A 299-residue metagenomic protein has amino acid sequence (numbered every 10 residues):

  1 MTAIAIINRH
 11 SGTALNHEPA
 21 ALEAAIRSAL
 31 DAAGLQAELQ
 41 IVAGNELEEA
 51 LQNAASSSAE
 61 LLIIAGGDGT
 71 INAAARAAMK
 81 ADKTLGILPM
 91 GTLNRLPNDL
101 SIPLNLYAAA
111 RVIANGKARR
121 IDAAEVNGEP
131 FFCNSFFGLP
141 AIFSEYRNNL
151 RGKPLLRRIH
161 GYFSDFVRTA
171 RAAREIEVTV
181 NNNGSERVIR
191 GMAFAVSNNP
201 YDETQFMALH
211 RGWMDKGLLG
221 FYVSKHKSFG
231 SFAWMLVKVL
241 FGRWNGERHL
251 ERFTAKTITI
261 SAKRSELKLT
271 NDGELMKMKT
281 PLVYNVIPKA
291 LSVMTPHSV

Functional and structural regions predicted by a protein language model:
M1-L61, N72, R76: ATP/NTP phosphate-donor binding region
I6-N8, L88, S197, S224: Short hydrophobic segments within beta-strands
A24-R27, A33, I41-V42, K80-T84 (+1 more regions): Catalytic core of DAGKc-family lipid kinases
I64-G69: N-terminal glycine-rich "phosphate-gripper" loop used for MgATP/nucleotide binding and carboxylate activation
F136, A195-H210: Glycine-rich phosphate/pyrophosphate-binding beta-alpha loops
R151-H160, Q205, H210-G230: Gly/Ser/Thr-rich active-site loops/lids in small-molecule metabolic enzymes that frequently grip phosphoryl groups
R174-I176, R190-M192, D215-G220, T254-K256: A generic structural signal for short beta-strands and their flanking turns/coil linkers
N182-N183, V188, W213, V223-V299: ATP/nucleoside-binding phosphotransfer catalytic cores, i.e., glycine-rich phosphate-binding loops
